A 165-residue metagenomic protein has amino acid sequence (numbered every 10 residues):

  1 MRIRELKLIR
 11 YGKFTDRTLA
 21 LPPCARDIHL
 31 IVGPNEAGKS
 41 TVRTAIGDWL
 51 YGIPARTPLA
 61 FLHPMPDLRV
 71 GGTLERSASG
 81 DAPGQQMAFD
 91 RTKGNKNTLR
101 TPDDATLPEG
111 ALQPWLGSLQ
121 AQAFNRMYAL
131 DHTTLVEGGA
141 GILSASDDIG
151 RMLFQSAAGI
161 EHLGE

Functional and structural regions predicted by a protein language model:
M1-P114: Extreme N-terminal "head/tail" segments of very large remodeling/mechanoenzyme assemblies
T18, I46, L50-P54, L116-Q120 (+3 more regions): Conserved NTP-handling cores and scaffolds of large molecular machines
L30, T133-E165: Extended, Lys/Glu-rich alpha-helical coiled-coil stalks
S40, T44, R126, H162-E165: Low-complexity, flexible helical/coil segments
L112-S118, M152: Hydrophobic side chains in well-ordered alpha-helices
L116-G141: Solvent-exposed "coupling" segments
